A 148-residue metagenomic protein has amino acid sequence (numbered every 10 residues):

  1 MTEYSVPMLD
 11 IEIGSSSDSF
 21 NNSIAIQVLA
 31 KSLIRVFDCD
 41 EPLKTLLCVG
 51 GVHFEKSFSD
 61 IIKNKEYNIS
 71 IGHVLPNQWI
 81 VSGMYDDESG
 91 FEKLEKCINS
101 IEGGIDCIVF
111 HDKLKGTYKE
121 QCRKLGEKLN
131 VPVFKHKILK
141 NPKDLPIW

Functional and structural regions predicted by a protein language model:
M1-D40: Active-site-adjacent mobile loop/cap segments within catalytic or ligand-binding domains
G14, G50, F110-H111, F134-H136: Generic beta-strand/beta-sheet core signal
D18, K113-Y118: Short acidic, S/G/P-rich loop/turn micro-motifs used as interaction or catalytic elements
I26-A30, D87-E95, K119-E120: Well-ordered, non-membrane alpha-helical segments in soluble/globular domains
Q27-V28, I62-K65, R123-L129: Short, solvent-exposed amphipathic alpha-helical segments in soluble enzyme and RNA/protein-processing domains
S32-P42, L47-V52, I147-W148: Class II aminoacyl-tRNA synthetase catalytic cores and aaRS-like
L43-K113: Acidic, Ser/Thr-rich low-complexity intrinsically disordered segments
E102, T117-W148: C-terminal accessory extensions appended to soluble enzyme cores
